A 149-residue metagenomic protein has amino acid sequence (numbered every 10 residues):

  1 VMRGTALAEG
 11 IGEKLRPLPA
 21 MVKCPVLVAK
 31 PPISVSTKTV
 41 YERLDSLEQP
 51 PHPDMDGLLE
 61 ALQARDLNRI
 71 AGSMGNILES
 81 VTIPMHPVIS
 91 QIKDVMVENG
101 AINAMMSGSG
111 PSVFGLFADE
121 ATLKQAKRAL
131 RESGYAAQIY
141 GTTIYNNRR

Functional and structural regions predicted by a protein language model:
R3, A8-N103, E120-A121, K127-R131 (+2 more regions): Conserved, helical-rich catalytic subdomain that frames metal- and/or nucleotide-binding sites in enzyme alpha/beta
V113: Catalytic nucleophile-His microenvironment captured as a short glycine-rich beta-strand/loop that brackets
L116-A118: Residue-level recognition of strand-loop junctions within catalytic nucleotide-signaling folds
